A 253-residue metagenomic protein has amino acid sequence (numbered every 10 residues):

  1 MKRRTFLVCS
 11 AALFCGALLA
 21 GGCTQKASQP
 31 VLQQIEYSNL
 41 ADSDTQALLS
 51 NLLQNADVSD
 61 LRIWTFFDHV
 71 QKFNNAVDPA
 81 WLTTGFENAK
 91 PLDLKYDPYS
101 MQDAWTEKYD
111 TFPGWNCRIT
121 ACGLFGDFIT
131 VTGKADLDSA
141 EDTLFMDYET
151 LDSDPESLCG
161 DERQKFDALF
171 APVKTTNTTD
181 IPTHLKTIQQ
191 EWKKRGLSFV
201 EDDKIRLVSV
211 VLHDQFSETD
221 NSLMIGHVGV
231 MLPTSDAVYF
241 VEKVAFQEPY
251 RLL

Functional and structural regions predicted by a protein language model:
M1-K2, T24: Intrinsically disordered, low-complexity sequence elements enriched in Ser/Thr/Gly/Pro
R3-L7: N-terminal export leaders
S10-L18: Bacterial N-terminal signal peptides
G21-L253: Cysteine-nucleophile amide-bond enzymes
